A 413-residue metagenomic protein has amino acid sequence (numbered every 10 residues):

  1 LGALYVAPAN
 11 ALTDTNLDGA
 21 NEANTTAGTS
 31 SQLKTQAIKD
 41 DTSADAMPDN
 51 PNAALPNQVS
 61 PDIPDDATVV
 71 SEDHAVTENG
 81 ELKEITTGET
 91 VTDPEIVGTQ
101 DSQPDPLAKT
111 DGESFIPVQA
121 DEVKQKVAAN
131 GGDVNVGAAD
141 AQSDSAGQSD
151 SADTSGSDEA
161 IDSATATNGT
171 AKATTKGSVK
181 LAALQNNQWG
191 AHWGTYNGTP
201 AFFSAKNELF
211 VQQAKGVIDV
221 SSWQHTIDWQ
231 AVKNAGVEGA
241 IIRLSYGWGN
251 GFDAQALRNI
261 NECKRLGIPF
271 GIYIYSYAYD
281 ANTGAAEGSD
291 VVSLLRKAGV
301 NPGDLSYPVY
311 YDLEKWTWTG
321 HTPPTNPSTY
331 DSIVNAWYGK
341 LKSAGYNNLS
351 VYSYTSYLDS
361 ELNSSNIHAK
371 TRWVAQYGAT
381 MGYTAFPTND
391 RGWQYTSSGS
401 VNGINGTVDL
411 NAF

Functional and structural regions predicted by a protein language model:
G2-E22: Sec-dependent signal peptide cleavage junction
G28-Q36, D41-P61, D65-T68, D73 (+6 more regions): Functionally critical loop-and-helix segments that line ligand-binding/catalytic clefts of soluble enzyme domains
F202-A336, S343-A344: Substrate-binding cleft of extracellular glycoside hydrolase catalytic domains
V220, I242, Y311-L313, V351-Y354 (+2 more regions): Conserved beta-strand positions
S221-H225, Y354-Y357, G378-A379: Short beta->alpha connector loops
Q255-I268, Y357-R372: Short acidic, glycine/proline-enriched helix-loop-strand junctions
F270, N347-L349, R372: Hydrophobic anchor at the start of a short beta-strand that flanks the dinucleotide cofactor-binding loop
Y346-D359: Aromatic-lined carbohydrate-recognition surfaces of secreted/lumenal glycan-active proteins
